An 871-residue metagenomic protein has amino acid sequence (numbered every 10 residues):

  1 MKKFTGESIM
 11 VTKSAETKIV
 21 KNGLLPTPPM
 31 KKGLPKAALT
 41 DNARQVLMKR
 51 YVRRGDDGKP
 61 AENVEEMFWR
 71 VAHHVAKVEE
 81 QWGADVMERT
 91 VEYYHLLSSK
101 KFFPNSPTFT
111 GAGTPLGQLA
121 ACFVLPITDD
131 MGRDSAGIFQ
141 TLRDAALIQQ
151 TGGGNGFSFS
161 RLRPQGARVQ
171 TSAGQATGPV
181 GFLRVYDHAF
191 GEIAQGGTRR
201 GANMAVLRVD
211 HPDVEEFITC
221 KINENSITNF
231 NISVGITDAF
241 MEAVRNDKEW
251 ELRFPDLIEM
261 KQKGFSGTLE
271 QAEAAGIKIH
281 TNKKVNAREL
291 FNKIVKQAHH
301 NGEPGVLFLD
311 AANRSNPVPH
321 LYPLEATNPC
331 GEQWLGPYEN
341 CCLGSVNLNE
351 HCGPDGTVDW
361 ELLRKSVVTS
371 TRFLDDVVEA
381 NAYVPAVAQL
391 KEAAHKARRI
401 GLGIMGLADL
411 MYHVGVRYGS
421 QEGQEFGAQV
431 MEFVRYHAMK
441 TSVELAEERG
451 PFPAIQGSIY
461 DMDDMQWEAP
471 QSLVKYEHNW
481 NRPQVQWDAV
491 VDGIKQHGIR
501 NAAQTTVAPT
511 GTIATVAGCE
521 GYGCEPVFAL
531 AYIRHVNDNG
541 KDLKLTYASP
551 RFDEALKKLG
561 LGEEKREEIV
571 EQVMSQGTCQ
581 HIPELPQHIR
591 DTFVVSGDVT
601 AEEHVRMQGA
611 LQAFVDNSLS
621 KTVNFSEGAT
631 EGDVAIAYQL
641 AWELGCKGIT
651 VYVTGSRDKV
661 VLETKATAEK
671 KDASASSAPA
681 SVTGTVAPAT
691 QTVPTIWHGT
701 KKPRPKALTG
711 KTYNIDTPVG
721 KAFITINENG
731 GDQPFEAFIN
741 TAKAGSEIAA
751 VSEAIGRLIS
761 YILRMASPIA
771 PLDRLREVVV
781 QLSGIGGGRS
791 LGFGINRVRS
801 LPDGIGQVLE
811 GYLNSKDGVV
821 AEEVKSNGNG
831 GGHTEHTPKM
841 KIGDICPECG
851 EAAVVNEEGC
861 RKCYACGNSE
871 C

Functional and structural regions predicted by a protein language model:
K2-C871: Long, C-terminal-biased catalytic regions of enzyme "large/alpha" subunits
